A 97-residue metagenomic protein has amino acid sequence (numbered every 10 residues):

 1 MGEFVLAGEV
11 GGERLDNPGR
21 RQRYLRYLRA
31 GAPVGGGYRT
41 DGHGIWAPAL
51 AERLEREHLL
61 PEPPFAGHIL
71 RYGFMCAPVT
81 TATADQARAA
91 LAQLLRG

Functional and structural regions predicted by a protein language model:
M1-G97: Alpha-helical interaction/linker modules in multidomain eukaryotic proteins
